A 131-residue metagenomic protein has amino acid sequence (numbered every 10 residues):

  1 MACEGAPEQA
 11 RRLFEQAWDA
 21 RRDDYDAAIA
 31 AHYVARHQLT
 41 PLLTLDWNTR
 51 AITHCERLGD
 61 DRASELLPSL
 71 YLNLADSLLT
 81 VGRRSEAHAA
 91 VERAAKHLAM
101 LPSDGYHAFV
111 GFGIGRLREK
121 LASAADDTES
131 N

Functional and structural regions predicted by a protein language model:
M1-Q9: Alpha-helical segment of the N-proximal tetratricopeptide repeat
A17-D24, C55-S64, M100-D104: Flexible helix-coil transition and linker loops at the boundaries of alpha-helical arrays
D26-S64: Alpha-helical adaptor scaffolds
A28-A31, Y71, G111: TPR repeat positional signature
P41-W47, A75-V81, I114-N131: Alpha-helical linker/edge segments of TPR/alpha-solenoid repeat scaffolds and analogous pre-/post-domain helices
D46-E56, G82-S103: TPR/TPR-like (Sel1-like) alpha-helical repeat modules
